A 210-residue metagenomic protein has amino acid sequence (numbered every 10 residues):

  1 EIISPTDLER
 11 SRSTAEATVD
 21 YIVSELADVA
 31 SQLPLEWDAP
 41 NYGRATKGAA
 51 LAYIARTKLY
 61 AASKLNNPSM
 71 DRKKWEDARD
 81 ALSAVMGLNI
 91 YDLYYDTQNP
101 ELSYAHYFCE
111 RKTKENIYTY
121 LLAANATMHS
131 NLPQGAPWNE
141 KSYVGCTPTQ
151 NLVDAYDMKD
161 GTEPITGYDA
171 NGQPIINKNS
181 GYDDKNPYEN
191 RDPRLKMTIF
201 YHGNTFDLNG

Functional and structural regions predicted by a protein language model:
E1-K47, R56-K73: Aromatic-anchored glycine-rich loop motif in surface-exposed flexible loops
L26-A27, R44-G210: An aromatic- and glycine-enriched ligand-binding surface/loop that stacks and positions planar moieties
